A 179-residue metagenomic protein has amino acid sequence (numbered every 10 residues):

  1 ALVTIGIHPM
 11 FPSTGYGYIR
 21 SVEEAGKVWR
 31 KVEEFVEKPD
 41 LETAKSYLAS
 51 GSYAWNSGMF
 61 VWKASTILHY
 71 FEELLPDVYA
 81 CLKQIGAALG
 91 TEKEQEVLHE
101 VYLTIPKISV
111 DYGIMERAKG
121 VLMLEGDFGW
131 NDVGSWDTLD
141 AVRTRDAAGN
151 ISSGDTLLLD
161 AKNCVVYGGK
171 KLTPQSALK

Functional and structural regions predicted by a protein language model:
A1-Y102, L122, K171: Conserved core of the sugar-phosphate nucleotidyltransferase
A64-K179: Left-handed beta-helix
